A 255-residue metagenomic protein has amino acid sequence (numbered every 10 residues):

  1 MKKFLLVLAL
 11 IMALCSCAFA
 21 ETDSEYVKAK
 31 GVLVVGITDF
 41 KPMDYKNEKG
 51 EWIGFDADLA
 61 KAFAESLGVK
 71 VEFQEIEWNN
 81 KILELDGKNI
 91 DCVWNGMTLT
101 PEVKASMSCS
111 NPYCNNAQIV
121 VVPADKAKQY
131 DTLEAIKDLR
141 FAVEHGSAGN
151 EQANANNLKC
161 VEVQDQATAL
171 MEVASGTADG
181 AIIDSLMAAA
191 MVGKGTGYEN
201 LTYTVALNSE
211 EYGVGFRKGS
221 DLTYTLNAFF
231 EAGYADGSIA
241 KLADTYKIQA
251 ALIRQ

Functional and structural regions predicted by a protein language model:
E21, A57-S66, A124, R140 (+2 more regions): Extended ligand-binding regions for polar small-molecule ligands
E21-G96: Extracytoplasmic small-molecule ligand-binding "clamshell" domains of the periplasmic binding protein/Venus flytrap
Y26, S110, V122-R140: Flexible hinge/capping segments at coil-to-helix
V32-I37, T132-G146: Short loop->beta-strand "edge-of-pocket" segments that line small-molecule binding or catalytic clefts across diverse
L33-V34, V69-K70, G87-N95, L139 (+2 more regions): Alpha-to-beta junction loops
E72-E84, K128, H145-S147, V161-S175 (+1 more regions): Short helix-initiation/N-cap motifs at beta->coil->alpha
N80-L83, G96-A105, L170, D179-N208: A ligand-binding cleft/hinge motif common to bilobed small-molecule-binding domains
N115-V122, S185, A189-E231, Q249-Q255: Periplasmic-binding protein-like
